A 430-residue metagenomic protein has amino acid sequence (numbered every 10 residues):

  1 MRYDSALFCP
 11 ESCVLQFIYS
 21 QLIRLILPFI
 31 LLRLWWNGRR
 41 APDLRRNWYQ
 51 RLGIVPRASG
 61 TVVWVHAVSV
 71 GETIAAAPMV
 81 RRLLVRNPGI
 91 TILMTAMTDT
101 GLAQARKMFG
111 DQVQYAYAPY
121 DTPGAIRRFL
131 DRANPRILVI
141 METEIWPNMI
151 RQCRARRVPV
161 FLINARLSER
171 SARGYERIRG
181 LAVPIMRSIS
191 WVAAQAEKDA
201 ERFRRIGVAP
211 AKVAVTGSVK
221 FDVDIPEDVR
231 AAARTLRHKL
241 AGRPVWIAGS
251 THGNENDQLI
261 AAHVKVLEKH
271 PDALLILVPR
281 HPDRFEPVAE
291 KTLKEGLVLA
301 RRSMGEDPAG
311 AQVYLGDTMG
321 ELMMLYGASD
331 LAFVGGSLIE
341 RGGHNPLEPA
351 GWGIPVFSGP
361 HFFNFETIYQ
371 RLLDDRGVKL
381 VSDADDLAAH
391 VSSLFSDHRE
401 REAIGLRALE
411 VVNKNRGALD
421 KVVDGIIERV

Functional and structural regions predicted by a protein language model:
L7-V430: Nucleotide-activated sugar donor-binding and catalytic core shared by glycosyltransferases and related lipid-linked
